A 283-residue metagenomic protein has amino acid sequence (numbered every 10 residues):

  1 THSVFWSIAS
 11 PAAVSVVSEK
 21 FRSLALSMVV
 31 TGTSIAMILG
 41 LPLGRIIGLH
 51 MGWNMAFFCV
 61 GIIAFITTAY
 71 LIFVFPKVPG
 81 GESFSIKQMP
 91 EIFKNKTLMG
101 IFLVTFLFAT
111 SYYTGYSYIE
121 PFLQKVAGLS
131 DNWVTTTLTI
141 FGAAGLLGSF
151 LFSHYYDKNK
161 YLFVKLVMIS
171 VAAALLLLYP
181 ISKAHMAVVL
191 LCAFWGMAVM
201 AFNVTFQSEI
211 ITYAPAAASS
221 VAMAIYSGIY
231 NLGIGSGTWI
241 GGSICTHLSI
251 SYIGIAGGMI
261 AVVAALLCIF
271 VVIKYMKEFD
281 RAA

Functional and structural regions predicted by a protein language model:
T1-G32: Cytoplasmic helix-loop-helix junction between adjacent transmembrane helices in 12-TM secondary transporters
F5-V17, A201-P215: Intracellular juxtamembrane helix-capping segments at the cytosolic ends of symmetry-related transmembrane helices
L49-I62, S243-V262: A membrane-interface helix-boundary motif in multi-pass transporters
G61-G80, L267-V272: C-terminal membrane-cytosol helix-exit motif in multi-pass small-molecule transporters
M99-L138: Extracytoplasmic gate region of multi-pass secondary transporters
G148-K160, C245: Helix-to-loop junctions at the C-terminal end of transmembrane segments in multipass secondary transporters
L162-F206: C-terminal transmembrane helical hairpin of 12-TM major facilitator-type secondary transporters
Y213-I250, G257: A late C-terminal transmembrane helix in Major Facilitator Superfamily
